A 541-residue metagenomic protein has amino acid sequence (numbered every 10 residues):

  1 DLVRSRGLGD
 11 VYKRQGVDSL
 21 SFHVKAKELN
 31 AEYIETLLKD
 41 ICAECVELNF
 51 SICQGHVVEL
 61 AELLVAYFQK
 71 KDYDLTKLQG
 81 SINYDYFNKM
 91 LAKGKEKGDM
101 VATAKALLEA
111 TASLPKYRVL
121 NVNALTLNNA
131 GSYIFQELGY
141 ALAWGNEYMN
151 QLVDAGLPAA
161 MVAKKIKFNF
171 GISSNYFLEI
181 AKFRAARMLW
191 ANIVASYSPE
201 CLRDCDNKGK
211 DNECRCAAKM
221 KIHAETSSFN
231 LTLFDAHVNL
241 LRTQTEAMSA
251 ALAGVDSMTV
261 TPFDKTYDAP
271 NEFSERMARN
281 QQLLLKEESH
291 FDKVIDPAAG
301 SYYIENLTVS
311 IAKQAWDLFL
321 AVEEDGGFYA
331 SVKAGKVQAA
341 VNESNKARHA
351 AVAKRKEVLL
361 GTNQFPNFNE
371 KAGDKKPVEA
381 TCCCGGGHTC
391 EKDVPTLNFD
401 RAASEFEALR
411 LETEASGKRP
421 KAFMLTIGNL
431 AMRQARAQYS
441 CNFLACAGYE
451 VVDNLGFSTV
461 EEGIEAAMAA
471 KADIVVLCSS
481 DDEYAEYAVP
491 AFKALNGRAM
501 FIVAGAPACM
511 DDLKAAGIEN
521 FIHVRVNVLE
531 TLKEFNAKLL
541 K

Functional and structural regions predicted by a protein language model:
L2-Y12: Single conserved hydrophobic/aromatic residue that forms the stacking wall/gate of nucleotide- or nucleobase-binding
F50-A250, F263-R279: Helix-rich catalytic cores of soluble enzyme domains
Y67-K70, N83-K93, F492-K541: Peripheral docking tails and interdomain loops at the edges of cofactor- or intermediate-handling domains
G254-K265, F291-A298: Short acidic/histidine-rich active-site segments
D256, Q314-P420: Intrinsic disorder at enzyme termini
E287, S416, A422-L477, Y487-A491: Generic long, charged, amphipathic alpha-helical segments
E288-I311, A315-W316, D325: Long, amphipathic alpha-helical stalk/connector segments used for oligomerization, subunit docking, or mechanical
L455-K514, I518, N527: Cofactor-cradling patches in redox/metallo enzymes
